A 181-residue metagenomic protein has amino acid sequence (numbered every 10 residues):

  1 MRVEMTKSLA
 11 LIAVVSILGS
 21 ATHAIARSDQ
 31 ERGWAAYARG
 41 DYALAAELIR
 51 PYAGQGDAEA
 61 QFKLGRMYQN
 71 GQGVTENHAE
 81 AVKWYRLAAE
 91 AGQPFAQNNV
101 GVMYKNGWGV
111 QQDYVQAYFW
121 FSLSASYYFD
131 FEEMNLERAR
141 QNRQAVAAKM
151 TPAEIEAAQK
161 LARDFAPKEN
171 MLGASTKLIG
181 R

Functional and structural regions predicted by a protein language model:
R2-A10: Bacterial N-terminal signal peptides that target proteins for export
A10-S20: Bacterial N-terminal signal peptides
D29-A36, L48-Y52, K63-N70, Q97-N106 (+2 more regions): Hydrophobic face of amphipathic alpha-helices that form TPR/SEL1-like repeat modules and related alpha-solenoid
A36-D41, G54-D57, N70-Q72, N77 (+5 more regions): Short helix-capping/linker turns of helical repeat alpha-solenoids
M134-R181: Terminal, low-structured helical/coil segments at or just beyond the last alpha-helical repeat
